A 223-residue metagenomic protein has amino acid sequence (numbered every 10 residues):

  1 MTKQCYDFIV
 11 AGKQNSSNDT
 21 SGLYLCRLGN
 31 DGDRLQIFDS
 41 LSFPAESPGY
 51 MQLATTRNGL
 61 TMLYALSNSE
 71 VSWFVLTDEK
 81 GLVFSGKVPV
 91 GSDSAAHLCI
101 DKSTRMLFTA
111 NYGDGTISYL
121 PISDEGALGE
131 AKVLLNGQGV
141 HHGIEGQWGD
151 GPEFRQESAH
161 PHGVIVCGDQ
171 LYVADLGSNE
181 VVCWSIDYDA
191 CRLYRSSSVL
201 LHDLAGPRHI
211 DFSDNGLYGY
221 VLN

Functional and structural regions predicted by a protein language model:
T2-L28: An edge-strand/N-cap motif at the start of beta-rich repeat modules
F8-S17, L63-N68, T109-Y112, V173-L176 (+1 more regions): Conserved beta-strand positions in repeat-built beta-propeller and related beta-rich domains
S17-D19, P44-T55, G91-K102, M106 (+2 more regions): Beta-rich, blade/repeat-based domains predominating in secreted/periplasmic proteins but also intracellular
L23, E70-W73, G115-S118, N179-V181: Structural signal for beta-propeller blades
L25-D33, F74-G81, Y119-G129, W184-R192: Short loop/turn segments immediately following beta-strands, especially the blade-tip and inter-blade linker loops
Q36-F43, V83-P89, K132-V133, W148-F154 (+1 more regions): A short beta-strand motif characteristic of beta-propeller blades
Q36-T104: Blade-loop segments of beta-propeller domains
L171-N223: Loop-centered beta-sheet repeat module
